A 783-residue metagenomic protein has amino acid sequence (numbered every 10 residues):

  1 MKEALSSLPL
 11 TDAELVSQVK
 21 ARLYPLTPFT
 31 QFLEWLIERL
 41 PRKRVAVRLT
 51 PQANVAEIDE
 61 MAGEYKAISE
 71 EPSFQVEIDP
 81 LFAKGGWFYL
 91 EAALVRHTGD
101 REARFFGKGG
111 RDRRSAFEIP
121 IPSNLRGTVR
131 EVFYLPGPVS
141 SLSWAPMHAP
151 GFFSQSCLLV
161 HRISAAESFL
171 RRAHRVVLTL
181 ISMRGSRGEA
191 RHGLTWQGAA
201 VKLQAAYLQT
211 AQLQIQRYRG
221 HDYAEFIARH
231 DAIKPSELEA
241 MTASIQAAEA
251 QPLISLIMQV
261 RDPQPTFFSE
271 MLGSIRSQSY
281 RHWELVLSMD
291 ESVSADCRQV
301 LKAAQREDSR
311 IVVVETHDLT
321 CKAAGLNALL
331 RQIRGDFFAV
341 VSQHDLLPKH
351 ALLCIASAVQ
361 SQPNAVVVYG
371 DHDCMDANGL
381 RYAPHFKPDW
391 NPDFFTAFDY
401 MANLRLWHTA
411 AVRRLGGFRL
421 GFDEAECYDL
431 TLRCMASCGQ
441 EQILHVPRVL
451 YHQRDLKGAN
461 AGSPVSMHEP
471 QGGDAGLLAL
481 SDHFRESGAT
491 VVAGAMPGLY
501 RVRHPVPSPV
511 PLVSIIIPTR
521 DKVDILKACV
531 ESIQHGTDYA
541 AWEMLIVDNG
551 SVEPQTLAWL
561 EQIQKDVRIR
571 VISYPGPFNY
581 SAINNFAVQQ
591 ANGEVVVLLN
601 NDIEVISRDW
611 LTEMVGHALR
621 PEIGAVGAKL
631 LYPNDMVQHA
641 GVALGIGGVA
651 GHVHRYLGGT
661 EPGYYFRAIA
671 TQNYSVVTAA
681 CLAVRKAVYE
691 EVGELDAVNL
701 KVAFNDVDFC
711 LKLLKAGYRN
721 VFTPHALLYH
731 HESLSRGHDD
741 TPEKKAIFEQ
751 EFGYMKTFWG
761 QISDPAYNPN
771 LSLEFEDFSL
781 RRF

Functional and structural regions predicted by a protein language model:
K2, R184, G188-E249, H468-V510 (+5 more regions): C-terminal, non-catalytic tails of nucleotide-sugar-dependent glycosyltransferases
P252-I257, E284, D429, P511-I516 (+2 more regions): Cell-envelope/extracellular polymer assembly enzymes that use nucleotide-activated donors
L272-H282, S361, E531-A541: Short, acidic, metal-binding catalytic loop of nucleotide-sugar glycosyltransferases
T316-I333, Y574-A591: Glycine-rich, basic loop-to-helix element that forms the pyrophosphate-binding segment of sugar-nucleotide handling
A323, R381-A410, S581-I583, Q589 (+1 more regions): A recurrent flexible, glycine/aromatic-enriched loop bordering the glycosyltransferase active site that acts as
F338, V596: Short aromatic/hydrophobic "clamp" motif used to bind/position activated sugar donors
L346, H350-Y382, Q440, L456 (+1 more regions): Conserved donor NDP-sugar-binding/catalytic core segment of glycosyltransferases
A411, G421-V449, L480, W610-M614 (+2 more regions): A short, conserved alpha-helix in the catalytic core of glycosyltransferases
